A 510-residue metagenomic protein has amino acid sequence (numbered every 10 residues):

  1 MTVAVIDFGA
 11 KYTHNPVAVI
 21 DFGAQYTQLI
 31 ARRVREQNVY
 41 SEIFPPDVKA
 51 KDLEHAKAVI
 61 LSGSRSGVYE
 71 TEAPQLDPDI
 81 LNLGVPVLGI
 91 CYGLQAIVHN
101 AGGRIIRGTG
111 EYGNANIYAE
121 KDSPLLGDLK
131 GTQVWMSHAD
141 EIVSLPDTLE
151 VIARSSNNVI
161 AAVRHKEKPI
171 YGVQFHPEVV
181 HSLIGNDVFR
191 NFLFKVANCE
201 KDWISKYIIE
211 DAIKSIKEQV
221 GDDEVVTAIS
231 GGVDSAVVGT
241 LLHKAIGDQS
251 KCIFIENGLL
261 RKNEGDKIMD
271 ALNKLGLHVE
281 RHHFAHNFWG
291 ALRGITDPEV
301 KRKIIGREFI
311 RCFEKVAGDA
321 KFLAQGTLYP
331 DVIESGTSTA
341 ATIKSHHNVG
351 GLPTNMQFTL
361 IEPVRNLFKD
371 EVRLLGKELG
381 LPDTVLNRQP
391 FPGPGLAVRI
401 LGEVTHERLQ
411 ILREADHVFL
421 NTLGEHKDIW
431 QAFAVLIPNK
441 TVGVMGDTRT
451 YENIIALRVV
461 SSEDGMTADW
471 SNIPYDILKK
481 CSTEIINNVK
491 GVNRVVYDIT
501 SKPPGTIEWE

Functional and structural regions predicted by a protein language model:
M1-L61, R65-Y69, Q75, L81-L83 (+2 more regions): RNA-binding accessory domains that recognize and position tRNA/RNA substrates
G89, G93, V98: Gly/Ala-rich beta-loop-alpha elbow adjacent to hydrolase catalytic centers
F175, Q325-Y329: Short, well-ordered beta-to-alpha junction loops that form the rim of enzyme active sites and present histidine/acidic
V226-T227, K321-G326: Short glycine-rich phosphate-binding loop at a beta-alpha junction
G318-L323, D331: Active-site-proximal cofactor/substrate-binding loop regions of enzyme domains
Y329-D331, E463: Short loop/turn segments at secondary-structure transitions that flank enzyme active sites
